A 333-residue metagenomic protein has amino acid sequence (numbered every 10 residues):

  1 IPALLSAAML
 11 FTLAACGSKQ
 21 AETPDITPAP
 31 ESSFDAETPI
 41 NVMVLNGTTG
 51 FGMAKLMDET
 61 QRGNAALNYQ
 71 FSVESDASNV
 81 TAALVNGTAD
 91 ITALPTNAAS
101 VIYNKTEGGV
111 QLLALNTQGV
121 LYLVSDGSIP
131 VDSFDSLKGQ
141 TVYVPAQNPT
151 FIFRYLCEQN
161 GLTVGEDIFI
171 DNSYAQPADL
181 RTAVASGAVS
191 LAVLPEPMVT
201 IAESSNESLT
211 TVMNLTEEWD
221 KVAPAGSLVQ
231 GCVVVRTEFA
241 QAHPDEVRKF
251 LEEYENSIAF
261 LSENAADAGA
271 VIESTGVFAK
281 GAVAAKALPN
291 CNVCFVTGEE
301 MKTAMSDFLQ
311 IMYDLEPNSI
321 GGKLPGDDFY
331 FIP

Functional and structural regions predicted by a protein language model:
I1-L4: Bacterial N-terminal signal peptides that target proteins for export
T12-A15: C-terminal motif of bacterial Sec signal peptides marking the signal peptidase cleavage site
G17-Q20: Bacterial signal peptide processing site
P24-N172, S190, E196, V212: Short, glycine-/small- and polar/acidic-enriched structural segments that line small-molecule recognition paths
Q61-L67, E217-G226, V293-K302: Short, solvent-exposed loop/beta-turn-alpha elements that line the ligand-binding surface or hinge of extracytoplasmic
N97-A98, D167, S173-V271: Pocket-lining segment of extracytoplasmic ligand-binding domains
A240-L315: Secondary-structure end/capping motifs
S306-P333: Conserved C-terminal helix/tail region of periplasmic/extracytoplasmic solute-binding proteins
